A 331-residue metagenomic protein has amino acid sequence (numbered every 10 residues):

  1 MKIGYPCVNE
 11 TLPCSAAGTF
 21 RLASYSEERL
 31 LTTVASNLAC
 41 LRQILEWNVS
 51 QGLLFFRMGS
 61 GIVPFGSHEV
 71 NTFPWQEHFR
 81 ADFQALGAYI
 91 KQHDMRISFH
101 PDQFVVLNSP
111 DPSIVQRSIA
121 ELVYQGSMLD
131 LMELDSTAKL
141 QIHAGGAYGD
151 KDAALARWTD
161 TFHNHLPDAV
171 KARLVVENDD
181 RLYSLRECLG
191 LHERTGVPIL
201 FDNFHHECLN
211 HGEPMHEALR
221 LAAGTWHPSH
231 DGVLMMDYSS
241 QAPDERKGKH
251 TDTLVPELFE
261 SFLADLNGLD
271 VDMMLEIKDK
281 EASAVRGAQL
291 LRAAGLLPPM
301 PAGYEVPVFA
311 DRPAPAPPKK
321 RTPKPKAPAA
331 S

Functional and structural regions predicted by a protein language model:
M1-R96, Q103-I119, V123-L134, A138-K139 (+5 more regions): Alpha/beta catalytic barrel-like cores
I97, L174, I199-D202: Residue-level marker for buried hydrophobic side chains located in beta-strands that build the well-ordered beta-sheet
Q103, D180, H205: Short, glycine/acidic-enriched loop or turn micro-motifs at the edges of active sites
L140-A156, R246-D252: Glycine-rich phosphate-binding "P-loop"
G146, V176, L275: Conserved short-loop catalytic and cofactor-binding motifs
D152, V175-L182: Domain-core and long-helix interface of multi-subunit machines
Y183-S184, F204-C208: Short acidic, Gly/Ser-rich segments with clustered Asp/Glu that frequently serve as metal-coordination loops in enzyme
H192-P198, F204: Active-site segment flanking the S-adenosylmethionine/decSAM binding pocket in AdoMet-dependent transferases
